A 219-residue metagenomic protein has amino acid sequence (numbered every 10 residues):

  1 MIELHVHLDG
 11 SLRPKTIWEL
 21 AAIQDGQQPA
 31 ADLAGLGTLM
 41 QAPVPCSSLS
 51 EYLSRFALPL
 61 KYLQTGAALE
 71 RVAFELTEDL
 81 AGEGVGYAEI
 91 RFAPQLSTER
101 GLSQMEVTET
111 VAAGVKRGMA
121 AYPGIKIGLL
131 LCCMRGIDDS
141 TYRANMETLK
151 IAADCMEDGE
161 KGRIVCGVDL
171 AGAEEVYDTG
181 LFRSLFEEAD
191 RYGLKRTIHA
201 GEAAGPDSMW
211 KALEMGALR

Functional and structural regions predicted by a protein language model:
M1-L194, A203-S208, M215-R219: Metal-cofactor-binding active-site regions of metalloenzymes
A200: Cytosolic ligand/metal-binding cores
